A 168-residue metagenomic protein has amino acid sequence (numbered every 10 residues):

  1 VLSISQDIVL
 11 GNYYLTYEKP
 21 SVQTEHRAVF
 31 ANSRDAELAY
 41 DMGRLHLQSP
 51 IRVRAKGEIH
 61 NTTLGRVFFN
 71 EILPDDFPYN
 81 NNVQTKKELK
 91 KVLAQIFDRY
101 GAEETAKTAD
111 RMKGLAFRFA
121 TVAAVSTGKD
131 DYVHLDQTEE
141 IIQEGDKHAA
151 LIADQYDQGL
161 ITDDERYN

Functional and structural regions predicted by a protein language model:
V1-D164: Feature marking long nucleic-acid-engaging regions of large polymerase/nuclease enzymes
N168: Metal-assisted phosphate- and nucleotidyl-transfer catalytic regions
